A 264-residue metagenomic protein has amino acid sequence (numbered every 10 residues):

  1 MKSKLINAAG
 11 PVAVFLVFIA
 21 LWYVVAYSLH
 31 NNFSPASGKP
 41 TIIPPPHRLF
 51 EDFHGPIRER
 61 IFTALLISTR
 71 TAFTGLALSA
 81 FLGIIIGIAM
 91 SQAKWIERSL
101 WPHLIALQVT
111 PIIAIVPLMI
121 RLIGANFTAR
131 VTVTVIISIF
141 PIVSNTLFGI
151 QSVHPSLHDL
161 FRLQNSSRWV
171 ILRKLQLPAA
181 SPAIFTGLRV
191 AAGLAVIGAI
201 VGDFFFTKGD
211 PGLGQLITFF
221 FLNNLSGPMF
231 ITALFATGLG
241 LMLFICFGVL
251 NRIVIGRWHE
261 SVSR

Functional and structural regions predicted by a protein language model:
M1-S28: N-terminal signal-anchor/first transmembrane alpha helix
L29-A77: Periplasmic/extracellular loop-to-transmembrane helix junction in inner-membrane transport proteins
T74-L104: Transmembrane-helix boundary motif in ABC transporter permease subunits
L104-P141, F148-G149: Generic hydrophobic transmembrane alpha-helix motif, especially the helices
T132-I136, W169-G202, F247: Transmembrane alpha-helices
T134, G187-G238: Non-cytoplasmic
N145-I184, L213, I217: Short cytoplasmic-facing helical segments at TM-TM junctions of multi-pass membrane proteins
P182, F230-R264: C-terminal transmembrane helix and the adjacent membrane-cytosol boundary/short C-terminal tail of inner/organellar
